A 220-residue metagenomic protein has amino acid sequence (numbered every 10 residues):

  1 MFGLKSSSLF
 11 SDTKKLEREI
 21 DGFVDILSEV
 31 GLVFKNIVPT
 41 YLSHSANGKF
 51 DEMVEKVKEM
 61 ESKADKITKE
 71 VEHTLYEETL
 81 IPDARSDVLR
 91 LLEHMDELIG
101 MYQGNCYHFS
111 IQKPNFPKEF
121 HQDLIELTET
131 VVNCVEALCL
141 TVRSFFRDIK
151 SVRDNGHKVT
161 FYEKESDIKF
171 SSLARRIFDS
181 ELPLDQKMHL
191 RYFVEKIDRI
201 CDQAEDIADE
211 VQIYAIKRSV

Functional and structural regions predicted by a protein language model:
M1-V220: Cytosolic, long alpha-helical scaffolding segments
